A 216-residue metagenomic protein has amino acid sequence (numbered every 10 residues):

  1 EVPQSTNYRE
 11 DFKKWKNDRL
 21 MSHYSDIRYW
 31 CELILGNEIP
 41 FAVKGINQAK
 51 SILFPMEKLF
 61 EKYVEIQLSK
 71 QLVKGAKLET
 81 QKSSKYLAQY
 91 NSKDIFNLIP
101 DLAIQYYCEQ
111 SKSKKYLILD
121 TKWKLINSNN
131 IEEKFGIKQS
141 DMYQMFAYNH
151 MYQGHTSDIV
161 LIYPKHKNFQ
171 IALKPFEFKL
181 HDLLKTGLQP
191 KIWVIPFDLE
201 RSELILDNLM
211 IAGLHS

Functional and structural regions predicted by a protein language model:
E1-K44, K50: Residue(s) in the substrate-gating loop at a strand-loop-helix junction that position the organic substrate next
K44-S216: Catalytic core segments in nucleotide and nucleic-acid processing enzymes
